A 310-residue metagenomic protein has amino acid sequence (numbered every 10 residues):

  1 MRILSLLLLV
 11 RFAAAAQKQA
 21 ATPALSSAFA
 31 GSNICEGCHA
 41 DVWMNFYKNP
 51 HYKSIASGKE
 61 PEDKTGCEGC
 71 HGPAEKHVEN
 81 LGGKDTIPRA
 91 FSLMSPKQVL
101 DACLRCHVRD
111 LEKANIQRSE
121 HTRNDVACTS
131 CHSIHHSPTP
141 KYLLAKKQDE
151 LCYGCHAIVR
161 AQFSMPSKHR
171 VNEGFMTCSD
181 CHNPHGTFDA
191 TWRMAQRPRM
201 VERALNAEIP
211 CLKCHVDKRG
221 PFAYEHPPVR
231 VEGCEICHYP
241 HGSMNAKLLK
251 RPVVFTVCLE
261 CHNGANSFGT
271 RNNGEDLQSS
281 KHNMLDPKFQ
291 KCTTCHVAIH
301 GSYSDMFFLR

Functional and structural regions predicted by a protein language model:
M1-L4: Positively charged n-region of N-terminal signal peptides that target proteins for export
L6-A16: Hydrophobic h-region of N-terminal signal peptides that target proteins for export in Gram-negative bacteria
A14-R310: Short sequence/structural segments immediately N-terminal
